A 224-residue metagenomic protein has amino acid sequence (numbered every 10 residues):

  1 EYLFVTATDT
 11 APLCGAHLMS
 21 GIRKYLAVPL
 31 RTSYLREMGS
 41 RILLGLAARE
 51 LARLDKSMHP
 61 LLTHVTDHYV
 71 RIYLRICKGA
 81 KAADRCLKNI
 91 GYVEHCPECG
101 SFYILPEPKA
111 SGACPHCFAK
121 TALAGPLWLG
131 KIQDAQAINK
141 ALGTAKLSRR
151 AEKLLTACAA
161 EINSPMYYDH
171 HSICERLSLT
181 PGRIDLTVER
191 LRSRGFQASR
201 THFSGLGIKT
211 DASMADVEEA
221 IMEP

Functional and structural regions predicted by a protein language model:
E1-P224: SAM-dependent transferase fold signal centered on methyltransferase-like domains, encompassing both Class I
